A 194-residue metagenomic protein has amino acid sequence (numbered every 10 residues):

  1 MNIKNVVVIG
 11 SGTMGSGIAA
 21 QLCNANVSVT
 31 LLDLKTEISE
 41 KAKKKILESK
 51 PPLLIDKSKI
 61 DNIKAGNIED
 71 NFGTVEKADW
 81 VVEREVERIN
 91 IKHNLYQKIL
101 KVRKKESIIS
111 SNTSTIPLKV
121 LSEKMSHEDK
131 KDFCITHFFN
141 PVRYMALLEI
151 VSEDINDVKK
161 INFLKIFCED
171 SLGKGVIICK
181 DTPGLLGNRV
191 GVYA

Functional and structural regions predicted by a protein language model:
M1-S49, V102: NAD(P)+-binding Rossmann beta1-loop-alpha1 motif at the extreme N-terminus of oxidoreductases
I9, G17, G66, R84 (+2 more regions): Structural motif
A20-N24, S58-W80, F163-G173, I178-G184: Amphipathic alpha-helical segments at domain termini/boundaries
V29, I63, V81, I109-S110 (+2 more regions): Hydrophobic/aromatic residues located in beta-strands of well-ordered beta-sheets within soluble catalytic
L31-K57, I150-K159, V176, T182-N188: Rossmann-like dinucleotide-binding cores of NAD(P)H-dependent redox enzymes
L34-K41, P52-I109, T115-V120, L148: Rossmann-like NAD(P)-binding element
E106-S111, S122-F139, K174-G175: Rossmann-fold dehydrogenase core element
H127-D129, L147-T182, G191-A194: Internal alpha-helical scaffold of NAD(P)-dependent oxidoreductase catalytic cores
